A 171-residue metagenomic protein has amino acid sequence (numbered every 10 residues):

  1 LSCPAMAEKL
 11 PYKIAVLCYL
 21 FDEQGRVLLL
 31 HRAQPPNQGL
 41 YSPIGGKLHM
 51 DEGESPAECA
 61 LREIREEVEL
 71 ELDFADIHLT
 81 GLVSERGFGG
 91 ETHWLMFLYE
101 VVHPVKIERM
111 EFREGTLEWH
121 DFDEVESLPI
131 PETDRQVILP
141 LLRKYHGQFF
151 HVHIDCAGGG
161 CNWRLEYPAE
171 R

Functional and structural regions predicted by a protein language model:
C3-L28: Conserved N-terminal beta-strand and adjoining loop/helix that marks the start of the Nudix/MutT-like hydrolase domain
C18, F97-V101, I154: Short beta-strand element of the conserved SAM-dependent methyltransferase core
P36-Y41, H93: A conserved beta-turn-beta hairpin within the catalytic core of GNAT-like acetyltransferases that forms part
L40, I44, S55: Short, surface-exposed acidic-centric catalytic microdomains
L48-A75, S84-Q136, R164-R171: Unchanged
R143-R171: Charged phosphate-binding loop/patch that engages nucleotide di/tri-phosphates or the phosphate backbone of nucleic
